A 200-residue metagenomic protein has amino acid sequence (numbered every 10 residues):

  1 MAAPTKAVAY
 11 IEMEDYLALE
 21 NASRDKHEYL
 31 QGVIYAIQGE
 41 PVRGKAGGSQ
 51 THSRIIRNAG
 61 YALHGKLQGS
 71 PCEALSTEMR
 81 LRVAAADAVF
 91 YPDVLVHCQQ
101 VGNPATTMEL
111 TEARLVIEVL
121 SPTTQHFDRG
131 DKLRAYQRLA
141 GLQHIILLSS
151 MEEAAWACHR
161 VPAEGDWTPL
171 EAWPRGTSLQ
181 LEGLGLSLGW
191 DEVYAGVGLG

Functional and structural regions predicted by a protein language model:
M1-G200: Gly/Pro/Ser/Thr-rich low-complexity, intrinsically disordered segments predominantly at protein N-termini
